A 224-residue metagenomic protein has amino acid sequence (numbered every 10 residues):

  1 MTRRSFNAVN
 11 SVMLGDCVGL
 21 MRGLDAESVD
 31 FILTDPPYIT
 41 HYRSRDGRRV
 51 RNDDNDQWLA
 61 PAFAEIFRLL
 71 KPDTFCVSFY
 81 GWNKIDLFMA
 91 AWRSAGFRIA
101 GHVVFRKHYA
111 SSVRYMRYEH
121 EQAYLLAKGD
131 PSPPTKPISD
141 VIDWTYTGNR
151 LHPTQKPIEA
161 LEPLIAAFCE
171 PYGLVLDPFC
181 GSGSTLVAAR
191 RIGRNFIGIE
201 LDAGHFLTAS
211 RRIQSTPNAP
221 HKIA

Functional and structural regions predicted by a protein language model:
M1-D202, F206-L207: Core catalytic lobe of class I
T2-N7, S210-A224: Short, conserved SAM-binding/catalytic segment of Class I S-adenosyl-L-methionine-dependent methyltransferases
